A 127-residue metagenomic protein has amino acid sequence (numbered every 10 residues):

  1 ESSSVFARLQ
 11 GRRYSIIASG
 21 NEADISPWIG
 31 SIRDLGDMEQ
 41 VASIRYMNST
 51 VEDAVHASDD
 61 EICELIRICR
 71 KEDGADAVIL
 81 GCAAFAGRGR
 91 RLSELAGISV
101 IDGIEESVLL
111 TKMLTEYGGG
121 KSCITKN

Functional and structural regions predicted by a protein language model:
E1-Q10, L92-T111: Short, acidic/small-residue loops that bind anionic groups at enzyme active sites
E1-W28: Hydrophobic, well-structured mid-protein blocks that either form specific transmembrane helices
Q10, R70, T111-G119: Short, hydrophobic alpha-helical segments
R12, E39-A42, I98-S99: A structural micro-motif
R13-I17, R33-L35, A96-G97, Y117-G120: Short, hinge-like loop/turn segments at secondary-structure boundaries
A18-G81: Active-site rim beta-loop-alpha module in soluble metabolic enzymes
E64-A96, S107-T111: Hydrophobic alpha-helical
T125-N127: A short, charged, Gly/Pro-tolerant segment at domain boundaries
